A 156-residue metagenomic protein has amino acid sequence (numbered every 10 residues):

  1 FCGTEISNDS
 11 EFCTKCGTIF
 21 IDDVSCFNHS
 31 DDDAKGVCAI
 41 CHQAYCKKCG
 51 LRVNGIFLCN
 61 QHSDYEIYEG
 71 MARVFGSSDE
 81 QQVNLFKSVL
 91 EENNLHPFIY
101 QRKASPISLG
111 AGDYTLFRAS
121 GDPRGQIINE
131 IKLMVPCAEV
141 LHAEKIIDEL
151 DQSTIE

Functional and structural regions predicted by a protein language model:
F1-E156: A composition-biased, non-transmembrane "mature-region" signal
